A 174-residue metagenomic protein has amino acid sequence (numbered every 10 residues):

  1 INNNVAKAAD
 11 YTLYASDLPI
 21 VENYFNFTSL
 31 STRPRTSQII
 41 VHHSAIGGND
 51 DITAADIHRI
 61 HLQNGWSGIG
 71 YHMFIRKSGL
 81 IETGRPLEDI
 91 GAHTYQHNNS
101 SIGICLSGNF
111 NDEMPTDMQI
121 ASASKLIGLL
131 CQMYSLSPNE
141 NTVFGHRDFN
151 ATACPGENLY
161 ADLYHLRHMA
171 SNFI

Functional and structural regions predicted by a protein language model:
I1-I40, S44, K77-I81, P86 (+2 more regions): Basic/polar, cationic surfaces and motifs that engage anionic cell-wall and phosphate/carboxylate ligands
R33-Q63: Active-site acidic/histidine clusters and adjacent loop/turn architecture that either coordinate catalytic ions
D89-I90: A short acidic/small-residue loop/turn micro-motif
H93-Q96: Short glycine-biased active-site loop of nucleotidyltransferases that positions the nucleotide triphosphate and helps
